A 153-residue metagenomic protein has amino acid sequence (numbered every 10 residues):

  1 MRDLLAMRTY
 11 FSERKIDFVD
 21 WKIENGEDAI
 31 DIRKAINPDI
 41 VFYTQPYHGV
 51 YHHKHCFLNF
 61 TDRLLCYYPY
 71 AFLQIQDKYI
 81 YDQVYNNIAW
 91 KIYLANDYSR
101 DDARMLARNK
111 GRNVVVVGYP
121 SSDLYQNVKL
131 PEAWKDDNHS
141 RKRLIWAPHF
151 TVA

Functional and structural regions predicted by a protein language model:
M1-Q126: Active-site and donor-binding regions of nucleotide-sugar-utilizing enzymes
P120-A153: Conserved catalytic-core segment of nucleotide-activated headgroup transferases in glycan assembly
